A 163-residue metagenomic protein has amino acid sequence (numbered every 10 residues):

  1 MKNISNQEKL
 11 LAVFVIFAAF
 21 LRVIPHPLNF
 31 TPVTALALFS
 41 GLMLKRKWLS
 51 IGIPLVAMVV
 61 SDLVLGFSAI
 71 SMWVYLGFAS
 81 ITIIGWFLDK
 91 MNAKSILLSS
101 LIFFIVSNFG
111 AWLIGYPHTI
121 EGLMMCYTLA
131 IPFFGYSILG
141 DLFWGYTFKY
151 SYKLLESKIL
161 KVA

Functional and structural regions predicted by a protein language model:
M1-F39: Hydrophobic transmembrane alpha-helices
K2-S5, L44-K47, W86-S95, S157-I159: Membrane-interface helix-boundary motifs at transmembrane edges
E8-V13, W48-G52, M72-L76, A93-L98 (+1 more regions): Hydrophobic alpha-helical transmembrane segments
F14, S50-S61, S95-F104, A163: Central hydrophobic cores of alpha-helical transmembrane segments in multi-pass integral membrane proteins
F14, T34-L38, V74-T82, L142-G145: Alpha-helical transmembrane segments of multi-pass membrane proteins
F20-T31, L55-F87: Interfacial aromatic-anchored transmembrane helix boundaries in multi-pass membrane proteins
V33-L49, I83-G85: Generic transmembrane alpha-helix motif of multi-pass integral membrane proteins
N92-A163: Membrane-embedded alpha-helical hairpins and interfacial helices in multi-pass inner-membrane proteins
